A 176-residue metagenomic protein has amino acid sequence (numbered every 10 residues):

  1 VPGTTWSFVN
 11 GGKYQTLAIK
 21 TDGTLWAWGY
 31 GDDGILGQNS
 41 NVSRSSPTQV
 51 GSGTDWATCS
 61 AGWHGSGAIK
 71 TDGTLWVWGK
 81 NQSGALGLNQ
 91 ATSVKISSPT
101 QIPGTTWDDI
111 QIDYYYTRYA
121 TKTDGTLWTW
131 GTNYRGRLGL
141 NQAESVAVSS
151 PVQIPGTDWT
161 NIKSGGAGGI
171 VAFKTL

Functional and structural regions predicted by a protein language model:
P2, N10, S40, S52 (+4 more regions): Conserved loop/turn at the beginning of each blade in beta-propeller domains
T4-W6, G53-W56, T105-W107, T157-W159: Short coil/turn segments at the loop-to-beta-strand junctions that recur within blades of beta-propeller repeat folds
G11-K13, T21, A61-W63, T71 (+3 more regions): Residue-level detector of Asp-centered blade-edge/turn motifs that repeat once per structural unit in beta-propeller
Q15-A18, A27, G65-A68, V77 (+3 more regions): Conserved core positions of repeat-based scaffolds
W28-S45, W78-I96, W130-V148, G168: Short glycine/serine- and acidic-residue-enriched loop/turn motifs that recur at repeat junctions
